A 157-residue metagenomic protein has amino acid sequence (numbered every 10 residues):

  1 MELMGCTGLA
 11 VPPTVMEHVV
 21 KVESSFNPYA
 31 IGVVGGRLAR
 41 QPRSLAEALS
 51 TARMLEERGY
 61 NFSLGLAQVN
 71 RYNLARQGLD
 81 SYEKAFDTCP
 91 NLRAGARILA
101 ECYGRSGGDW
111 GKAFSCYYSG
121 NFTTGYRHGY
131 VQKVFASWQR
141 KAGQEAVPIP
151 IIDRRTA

Functional and structural regions predicted by a protein language model:
M1-Q144: Catalytic glycan-binding domains that act on GlcNAc-containing polysaccharides
Q144-A157: Proline-rich, low-complexity linker regions of envelope-associated factors in Gram-negative bacteria
